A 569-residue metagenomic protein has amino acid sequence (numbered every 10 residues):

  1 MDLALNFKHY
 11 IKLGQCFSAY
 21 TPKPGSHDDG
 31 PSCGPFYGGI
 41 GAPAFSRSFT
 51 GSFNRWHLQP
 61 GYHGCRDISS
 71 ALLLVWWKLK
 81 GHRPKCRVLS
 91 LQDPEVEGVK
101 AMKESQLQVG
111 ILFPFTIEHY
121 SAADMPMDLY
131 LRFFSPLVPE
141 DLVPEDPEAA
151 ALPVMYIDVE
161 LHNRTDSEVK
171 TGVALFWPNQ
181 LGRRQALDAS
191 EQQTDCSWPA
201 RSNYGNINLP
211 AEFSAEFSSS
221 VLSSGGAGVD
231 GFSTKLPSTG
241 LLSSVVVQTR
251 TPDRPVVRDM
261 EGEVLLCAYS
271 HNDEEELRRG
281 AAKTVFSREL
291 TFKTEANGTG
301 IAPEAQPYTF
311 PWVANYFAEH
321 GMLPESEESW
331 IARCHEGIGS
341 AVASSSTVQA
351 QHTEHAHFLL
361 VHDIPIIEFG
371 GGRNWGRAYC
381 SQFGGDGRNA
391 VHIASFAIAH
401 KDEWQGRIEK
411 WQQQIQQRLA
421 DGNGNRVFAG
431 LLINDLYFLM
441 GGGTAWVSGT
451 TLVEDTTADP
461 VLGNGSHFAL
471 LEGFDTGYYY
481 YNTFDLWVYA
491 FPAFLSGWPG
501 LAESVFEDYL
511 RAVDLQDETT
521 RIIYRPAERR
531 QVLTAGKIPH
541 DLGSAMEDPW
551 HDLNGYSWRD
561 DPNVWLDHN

Functional and structural regions predicted by a protein language model:
M1-F17: Intrinsically disordered, low-complexity segments enriched in small residues
C16-Q92, E97-G98, M102-F115, L129-L161 (+3 more regions): Internal mixed beta-strand/loop scaffold within catalytic domains of large alpha/beta enzymes
Y20-D67, H320-T347, H352-N569: Substrate-binding groove/exosite segments of carbohydrate-active enzymes
P35, F115-A122, L222, F232 (+1 more regions): Short acidic-hydrophobic surface loop/beta-edge motif
G41, S46-P126, K235, T249-H320: An extended acidic
V88-V154, P303-V342, L431-Y437, A445-W446 (+2 more regions): Extended, loop-rich substrate-binding clefts of extracytoplasmic carbohydrate-active enzymes
Y120-M127, H162-G172, T347-E354: A short, structured loop/turn motif at beta-sheet edges
P136-E140, P144-Y156, E160-E319, F369 (+1 more regions): Polysaccharide-binding surfaces and accessory modules of carbohydrate-active proteins
